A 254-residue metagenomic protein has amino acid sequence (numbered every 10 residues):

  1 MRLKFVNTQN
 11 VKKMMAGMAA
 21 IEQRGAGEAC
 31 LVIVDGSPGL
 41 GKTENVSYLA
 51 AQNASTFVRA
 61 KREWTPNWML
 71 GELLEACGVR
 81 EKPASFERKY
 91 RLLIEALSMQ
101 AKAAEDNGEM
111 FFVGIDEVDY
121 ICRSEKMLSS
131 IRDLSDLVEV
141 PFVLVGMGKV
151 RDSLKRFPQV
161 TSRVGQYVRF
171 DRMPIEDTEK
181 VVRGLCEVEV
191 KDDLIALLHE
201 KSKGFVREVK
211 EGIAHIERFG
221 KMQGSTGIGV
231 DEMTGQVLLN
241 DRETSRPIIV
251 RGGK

Functional and structural regions predicted by a protein language model:
R2-K13, G39-N45, N53, E176 (+1 more regions): C-terminal alpha-helical "lid" subdomain
Q9-A26: Pre-Walker A adenine-sensing motif
A26-S47: Walker A/P-loop nucleotide-binding motif
V32-P38, Y120, L134-P158: Sensor-1/coupling segment of RecA-like P-loop NTPase cores
A54-S55, N67-A84: Conserved NTP-binding/hydrolysis module of P-loop NTPases
S55, K155-R172: A short helix-turn-beta junction within AAA+ P-loop NTPase domains corresponding to the substrate/partner-engaging
R59-R62, M147, G165-E176: Conserved AAA+ ATPase "SRH/arginine-finger" region at the nucleotide-binding site
R80-L137, P141, S153, M173-T178 (+1 more regions): Mid-core helix/loop region of P-loop NTP-binding domains shared across ATPases and GTPases
